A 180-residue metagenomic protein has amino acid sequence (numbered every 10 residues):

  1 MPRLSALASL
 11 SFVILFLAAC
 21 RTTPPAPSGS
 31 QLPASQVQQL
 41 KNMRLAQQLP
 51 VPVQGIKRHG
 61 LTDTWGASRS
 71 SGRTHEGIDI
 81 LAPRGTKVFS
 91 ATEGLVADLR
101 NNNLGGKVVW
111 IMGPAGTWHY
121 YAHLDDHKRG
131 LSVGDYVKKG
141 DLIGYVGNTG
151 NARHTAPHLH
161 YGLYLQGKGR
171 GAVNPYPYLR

Functional and structural regions predicted by a protein language model:
M1-S9: Bacterial N-terminal signal peptides that target proteins for export
F16-A19: C-terminal motif of bacterial Sec signal peptides marking the signal peptidase cleavage site
R21-K107, K139, V173-P177: Surface-exposed, glycine-biased beta-strand/turn segments
P52-Q54, N103, G130, A152-A156 (+1 more regions): Extracellular/periplasmic catalytic domains that process cell-envelope and extracellular macromolecules
D63, A82, D98, H123-D126 (+1 more regions): A residue-level detector for short acidic-glycine micro-motifs
A91-V133, H158-H160: Zn2+-dependent peptidoglycan hydrolase active-site motif and core
W110, D135-R180: Conserved, short, structured surface segments that act as functional micro-motifs
